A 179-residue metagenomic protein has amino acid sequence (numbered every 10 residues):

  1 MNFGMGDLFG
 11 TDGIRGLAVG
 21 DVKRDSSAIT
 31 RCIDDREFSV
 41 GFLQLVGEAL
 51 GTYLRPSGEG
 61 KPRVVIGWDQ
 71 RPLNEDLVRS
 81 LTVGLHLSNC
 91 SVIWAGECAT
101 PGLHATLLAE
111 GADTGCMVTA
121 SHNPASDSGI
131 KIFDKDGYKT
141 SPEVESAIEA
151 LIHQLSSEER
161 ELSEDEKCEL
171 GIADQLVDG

Functional and structural regions predicted by a protein language model:
M1-L81, L87-S88, L176-G179: An N-terminal, well-structured beta->alpha segment
D7, A18, D25, D34 (+8 more regions): Functionally constrained cores in energy, signaling, and assembly domains
L17, S128-G179: Gly/Ser/Thr-enriched, mixed-charge loops and adjacent short helices that form phosphate/oxyanion-binding elements
K23, I29-T30, H86-L87, D113 (+3 more regions): Alpha-helix boundary/interfacial micro-motifs
R36-L43, G96, S141, E145: Short, charged, low-complexity patches
L45, A49, G102-A105, A147-L151: Alpha-helical scaffold segments in soluble metabolic enzymes
S57-T140: Ferredoxin-reductase
